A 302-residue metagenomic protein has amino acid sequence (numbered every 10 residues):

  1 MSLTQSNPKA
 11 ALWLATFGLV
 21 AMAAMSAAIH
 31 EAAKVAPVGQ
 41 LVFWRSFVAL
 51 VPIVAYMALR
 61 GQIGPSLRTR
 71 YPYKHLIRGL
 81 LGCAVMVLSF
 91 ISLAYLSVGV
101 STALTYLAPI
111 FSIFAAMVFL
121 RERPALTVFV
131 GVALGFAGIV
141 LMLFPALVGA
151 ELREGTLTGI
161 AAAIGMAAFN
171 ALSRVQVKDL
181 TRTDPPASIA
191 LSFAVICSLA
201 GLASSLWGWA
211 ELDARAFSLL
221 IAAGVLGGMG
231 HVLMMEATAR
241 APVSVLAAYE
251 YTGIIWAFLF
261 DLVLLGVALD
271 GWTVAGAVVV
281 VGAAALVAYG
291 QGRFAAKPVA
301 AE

Functional and structural regions predicted by a protein language model:
M1-L14, I113-I164, A168, V281-E302: Juxtamembrane helix-loop boundary signature in multi-pass membrane transporters
S2-Q5, L50-R70, I139-L152, C197-A216 (+1 more regions): Membrane-interface helix-cap regions at the ends of transmembrane helices in multi-pass membrane proteins
K9-G18, M57, I63-L88, L157-G165 (+1 more regions): Loop-to-transmembrane-helix transition segments
A11-L14, V35-A84, A168-S173, L191-W207 (+1 more regions): Transmembrane alpha-helices of multi-pass small-molecule transport proteins
L12-T16, T69-G79, P124-A137, T156-I160 (+2 more regions): Cytoplasmic-side transmembrane-helix entry/capping segments in multi-pass membrane proteins
W44, S101-L107, L180-I196, H231-L262: Helix-helix packing/entry segments at the starts of transmembrane helices
S89, P109-A133, I255-V274: C-terminal transmembrane-helix exit sites in multi-pass transporters
G149-W209, V299-E302: Transmembrane alpha-helical segments that form core, pore/gating elements of small-molecule transporters/exporters
